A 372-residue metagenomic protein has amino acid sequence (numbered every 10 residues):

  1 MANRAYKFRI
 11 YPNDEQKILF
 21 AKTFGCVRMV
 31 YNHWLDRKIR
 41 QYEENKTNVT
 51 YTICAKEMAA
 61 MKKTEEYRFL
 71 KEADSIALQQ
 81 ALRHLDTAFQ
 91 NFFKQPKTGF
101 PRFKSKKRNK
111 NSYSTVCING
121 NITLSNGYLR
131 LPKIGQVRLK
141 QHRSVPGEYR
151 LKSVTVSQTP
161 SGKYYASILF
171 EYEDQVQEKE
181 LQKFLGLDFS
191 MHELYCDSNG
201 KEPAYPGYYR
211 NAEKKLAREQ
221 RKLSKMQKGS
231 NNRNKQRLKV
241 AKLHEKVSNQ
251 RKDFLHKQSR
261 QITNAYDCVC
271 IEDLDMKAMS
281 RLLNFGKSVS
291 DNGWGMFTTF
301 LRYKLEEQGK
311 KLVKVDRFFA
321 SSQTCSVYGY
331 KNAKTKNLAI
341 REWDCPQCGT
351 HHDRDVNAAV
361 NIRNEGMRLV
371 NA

Functional and structural regions predicted by a protein language model:
M1-A372: Nucleic-acid substrate recognition interfaces
